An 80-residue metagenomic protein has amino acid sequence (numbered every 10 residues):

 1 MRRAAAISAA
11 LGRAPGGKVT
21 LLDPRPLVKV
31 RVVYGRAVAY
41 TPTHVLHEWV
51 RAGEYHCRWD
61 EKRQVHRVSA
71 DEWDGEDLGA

Functional and structural regions predicted by a protein language model:
M1-R63: Basic/aromatic-rich interaction segments and small domains that mediate binding to polyanionic partners
K62-A80: Intrinsically disordered, low-complexity linker and terminal regions at domain boundaries
